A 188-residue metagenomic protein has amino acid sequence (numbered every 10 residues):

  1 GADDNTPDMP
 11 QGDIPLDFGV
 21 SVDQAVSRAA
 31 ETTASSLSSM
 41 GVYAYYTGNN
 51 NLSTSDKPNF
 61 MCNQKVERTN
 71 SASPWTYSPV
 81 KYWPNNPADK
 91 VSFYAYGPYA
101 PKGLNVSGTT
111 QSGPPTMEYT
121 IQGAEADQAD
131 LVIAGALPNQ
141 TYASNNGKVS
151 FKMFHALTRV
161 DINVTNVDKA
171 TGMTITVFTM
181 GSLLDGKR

Functional and structural regions predicted by a protein language model:
G1-R188: Sec-type signal peptide cleavage vicinity
